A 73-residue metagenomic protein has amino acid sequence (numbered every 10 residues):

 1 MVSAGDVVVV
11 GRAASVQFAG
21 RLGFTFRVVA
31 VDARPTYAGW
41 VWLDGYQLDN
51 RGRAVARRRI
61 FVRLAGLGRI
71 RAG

Functional and structural regions predicted by a protein language model:
M1-A4, P35, L67-G73: Intrinsically disordered, low-complexity, basic-enriched segments
S3-G11: Loop/turn positions that initiate beta-strands
V8, A33, Q47-D49: Structured alpha-helical
R12-Q17: Short, charged beta-turn/beta-strand-edge "cap" motif at the junction between a beta-strand and an adjacent loop
F18-A33: Short beta-strand-centered aromatic/proline hotspots
V31-Y37, G52: Short, conserved beta-turn/loop elements at beta-strand boundaries and strand-helix junctions
Y37-D44: Short aromatic-glycine-enriched beta-strand elements
Y46-G73: Intrinsically disordered, low-complexity, charged/polar segments
